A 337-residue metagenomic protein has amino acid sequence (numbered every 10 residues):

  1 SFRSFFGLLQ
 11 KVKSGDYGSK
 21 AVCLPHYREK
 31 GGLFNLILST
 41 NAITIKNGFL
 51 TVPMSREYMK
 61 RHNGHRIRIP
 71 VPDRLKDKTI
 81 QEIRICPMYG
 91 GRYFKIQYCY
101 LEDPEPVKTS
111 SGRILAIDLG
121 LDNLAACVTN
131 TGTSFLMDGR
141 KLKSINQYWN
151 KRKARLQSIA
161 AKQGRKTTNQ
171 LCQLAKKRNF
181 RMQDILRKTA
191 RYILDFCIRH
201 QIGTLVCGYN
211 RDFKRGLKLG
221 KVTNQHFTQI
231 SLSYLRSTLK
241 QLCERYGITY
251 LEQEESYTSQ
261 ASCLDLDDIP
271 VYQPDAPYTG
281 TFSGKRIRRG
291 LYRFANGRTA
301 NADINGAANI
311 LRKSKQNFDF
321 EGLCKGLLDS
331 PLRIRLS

Functional and structural regions predicted by a protein language model:
S1-S337: Nucleic-acid substrate recognition interfaces
